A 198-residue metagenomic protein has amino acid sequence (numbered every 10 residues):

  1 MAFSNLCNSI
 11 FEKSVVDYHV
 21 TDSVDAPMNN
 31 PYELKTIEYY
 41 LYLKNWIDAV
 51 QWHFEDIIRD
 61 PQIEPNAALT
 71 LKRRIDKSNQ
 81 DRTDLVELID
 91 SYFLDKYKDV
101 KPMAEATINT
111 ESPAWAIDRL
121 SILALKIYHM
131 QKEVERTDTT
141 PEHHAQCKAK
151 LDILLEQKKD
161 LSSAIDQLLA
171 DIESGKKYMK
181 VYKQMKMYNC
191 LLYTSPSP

Functional and structural regions predicted by a protein language model:
M1-W46: Leu/Val/Ala/Ile-rich N-terminal alpha-helices, chiefly Sec-type signal peptides and the beginnings
E33-Y42, E105-L120: Short, charge/polar-rich alpha-helical segments
K44-R59, L85, I89, A116 (+3 more regions): Non-transmembrane amphipathic alpha-helical segments
F54-L71: Helix-loop segments that flank and shape redox-cofactor active sites
L69-K77, H143-D152: Short, charged, amphipathic alpha-helical segments
K77-Y97: Conserved alpha-helical segments that form or flank metal/cofactor-binding pockets of metalloenzymes
Y193-P198: Conserved small/polar residues in nucleotide/adenosyl-binding loops
